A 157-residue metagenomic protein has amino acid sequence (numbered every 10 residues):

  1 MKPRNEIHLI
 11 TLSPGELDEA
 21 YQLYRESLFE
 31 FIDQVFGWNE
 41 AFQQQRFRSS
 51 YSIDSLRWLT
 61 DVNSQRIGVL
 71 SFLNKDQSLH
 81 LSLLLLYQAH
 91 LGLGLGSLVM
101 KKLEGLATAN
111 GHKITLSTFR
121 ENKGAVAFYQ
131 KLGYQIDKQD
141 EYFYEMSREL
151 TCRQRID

Functional and structural regions predicted by a protein language model:
I7-Q22: A short beta-loop-alpha structural element at the N-terminal edge of CoA-dependent acyl/N-acetyltransferase catalytic
L28-R46: Conserved GNAT-fold acetyl-CoA-binding loop/helix
R48-W58, G68: A short helix-loop-beta-strand connector motif used in the catalytic cores of GNAT acetyltransferases and, in some
Q65-L73, H80-L85: Conserved beta-strand in the GNAT
L91, L116-V126, Y142-E149: Conserved beta-strand-loop-alpha-helix junction that forms the acyl-donor binding cleft
G92-G105, A127, K131: Conserved acetyl-CoA-binding loop-helix of GNAT-fold acetyltransferases
A107-T118: Conserved GNAT acetyl-CoA-binding A-motif
Q130-D140: Conserved acetyl-CoA-binding loop of GNAT-fold acetyltransferases
